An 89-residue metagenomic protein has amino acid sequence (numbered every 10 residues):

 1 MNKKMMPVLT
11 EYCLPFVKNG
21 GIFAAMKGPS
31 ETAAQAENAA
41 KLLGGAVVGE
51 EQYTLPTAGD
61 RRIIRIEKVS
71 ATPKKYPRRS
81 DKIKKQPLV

Functional and structural regions predicted by a protein language model:
M1-N2, M26: Glycine- and other small-residue-rich loops at beta-strand/loop junctions that grip anionic moieties
K4-Y12: A short, conserved alpha-helix within the catalytic core of class I
L9, T32-Q35: Short, glycine/polar-rich helix-capping loops at beta-to-alpha or helix-loop-helix junctions that flank or form
C13, K27, I66: Residue-level signal for inorganic ion chemistry
V17-N19: Helix-to-beta-strand junctions that scaffold the AdoMet/dcAdoMet cofactor pocket in Class I SAM-dependent enzymes
I22-A24: A short hydrophobic/small-residue beta-strand
M26-S30, Q52: Short strand-turn motif at the edge of the Rossmann-like AdoMet-binding core
A34-V89: SAM/dcSAM-binding transferase cores
